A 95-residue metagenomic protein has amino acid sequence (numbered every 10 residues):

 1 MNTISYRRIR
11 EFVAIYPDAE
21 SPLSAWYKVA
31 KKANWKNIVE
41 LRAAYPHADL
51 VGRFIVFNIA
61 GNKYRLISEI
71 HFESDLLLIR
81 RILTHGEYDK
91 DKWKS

Functional and structural regions predicted by a protein language model:
M1-K63, H71-L78, G86-S95: Basic, Lys/Arg-enriched alpha-helical interface segments
